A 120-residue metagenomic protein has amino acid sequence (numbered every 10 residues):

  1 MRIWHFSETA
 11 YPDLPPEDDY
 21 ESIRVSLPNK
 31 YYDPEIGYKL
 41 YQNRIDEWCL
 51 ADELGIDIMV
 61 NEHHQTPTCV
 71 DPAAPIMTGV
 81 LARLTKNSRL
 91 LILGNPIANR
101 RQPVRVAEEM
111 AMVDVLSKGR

Functional and structural regions predicted by a protein language model:
M1-S88: N-terminal beta1-alpha1-beta2 module of alpha/beta enzyme domains
D33, N95, Q102: Generic anion/oxyanion-binding catalytic loop in active/binding sites
Y38-L40, A98-M112: Glycine-rich anion/phosphate-binding loops
H64-T66, P96-N99: Short histidine/acidic/glycine/proline-rich micro-motifs that form metal- and phosphate-coordinating active-site loops
R89-G94: A short, GP-enriched loop/loop-strand-helix hinge that lies immediately N-terminal to, or at the N-terminal rim
L116-R120: Short, intrinsically disordered, charge-balanced linker/junction segments flanking boundaries in proteins
